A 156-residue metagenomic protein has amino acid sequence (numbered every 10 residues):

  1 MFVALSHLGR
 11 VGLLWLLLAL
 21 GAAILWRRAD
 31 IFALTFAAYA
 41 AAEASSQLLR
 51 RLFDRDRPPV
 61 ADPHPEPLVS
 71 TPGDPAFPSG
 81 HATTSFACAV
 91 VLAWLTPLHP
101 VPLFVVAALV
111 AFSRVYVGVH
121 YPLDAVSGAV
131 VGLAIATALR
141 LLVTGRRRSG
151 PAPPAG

Functional and structural regions predicted by a protein language model:
M1-W15, S46-D74, P151-G156: N-terminal transmembrane-helix/juxtamembrane module of multi-pass inner/ER membrane proteins
V3, A23, R27, I31 (+1 more regions): Membrane-helix interfacial "entry" motifs
L8-G12, F32-F36, H99-V105: Alpha-helical transmembrane segments
R10, L25-W26, F53-D54, P97 (+1 more regions): Short helix-capping/hinge motifs at transmembrane helix termini and TM-loop junctions
L17-S45: Interfacial segments of alpha-helical transmembrane regions
L18, P63-G156: Membrane-embedded catalytic cores of phosphoryl/pyrophosphoryl-handling enzymes
A22, S46-R50, D54, A93 (+1 more regions): Membrane-water interface at transmembrane helix exits
F36-L52, V101-S113: Small-polar-interrupted transmembrane alpha-helices in polytopic inner-membrane proteins
